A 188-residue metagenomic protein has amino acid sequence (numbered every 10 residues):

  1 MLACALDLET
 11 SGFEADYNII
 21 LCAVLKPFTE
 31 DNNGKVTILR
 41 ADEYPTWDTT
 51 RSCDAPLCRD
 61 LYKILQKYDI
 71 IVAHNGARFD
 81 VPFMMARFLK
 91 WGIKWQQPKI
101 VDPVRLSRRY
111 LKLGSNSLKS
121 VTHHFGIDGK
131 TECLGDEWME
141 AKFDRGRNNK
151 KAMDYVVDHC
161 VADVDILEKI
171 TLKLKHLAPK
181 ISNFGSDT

Functional and structural regions predicted by a protein language model:
M1-Q66: Conserved RNase H-like, two-metal-ion catalytic cores of nucleic-acid enzymes
D7-E9, D80, D102, D163: Acidic active-site catalytic centers that drive phospho-/nucleotidyl reactions and related ester hydrolyses
Y17, M84-A86, L172: Short amphipathic alpha-helical segments
Y17-I19, W95-I100, S186: A short, structural micro-pattern
D31-N32, L113, L174-P179: Short helix-capping/linker segments at secondary-structure and domain boundaries
T37-H123: Conserved DEDDh/DEDDy metal-dependent 3′-5′ exonuclease domain
V72, V121-D187: Acidic, Mg2+-coordinating catalytic module of metal-dependent nucleases/exonucleases that use a two-metal-ion mechanism
